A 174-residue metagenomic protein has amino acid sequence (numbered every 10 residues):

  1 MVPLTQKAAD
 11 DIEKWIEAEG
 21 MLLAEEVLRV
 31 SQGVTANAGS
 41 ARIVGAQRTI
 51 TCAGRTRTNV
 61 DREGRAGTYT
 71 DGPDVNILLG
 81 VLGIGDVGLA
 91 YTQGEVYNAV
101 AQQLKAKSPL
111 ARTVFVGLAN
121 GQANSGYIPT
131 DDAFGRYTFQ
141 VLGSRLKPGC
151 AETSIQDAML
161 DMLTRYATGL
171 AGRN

Functional and structural regions predicted by a protein language model:
M1-N174: Non-catalytic substrate/cofactor recognition surfaces at enzyme active-site rims
